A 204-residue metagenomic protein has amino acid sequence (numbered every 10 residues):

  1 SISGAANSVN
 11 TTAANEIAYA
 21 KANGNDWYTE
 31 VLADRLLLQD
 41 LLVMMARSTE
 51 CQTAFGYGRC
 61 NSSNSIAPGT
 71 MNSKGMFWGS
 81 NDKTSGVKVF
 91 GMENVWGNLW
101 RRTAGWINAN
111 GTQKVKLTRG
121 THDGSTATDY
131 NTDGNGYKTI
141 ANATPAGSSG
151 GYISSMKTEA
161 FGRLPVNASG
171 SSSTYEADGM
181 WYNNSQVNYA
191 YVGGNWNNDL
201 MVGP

Functional and structural regions predicted by a protein language model:
S1-V95: Short aromatic-cysteine micro-motif
S1-W27, G111-S148: Extracellular adhesion/carbohydrate-recognition regions
L36, Y57-S73, W78-G79, G86-V87 (+2 more regions): C-terminal, surface-exposed recognition/capping segments
L38-Q39, N110-T112: Extracytoplasmic/secreted cell-surface and envelope-processing proteins
A46-R47, Q52, A109-N110, K116-T118: General N-terminal targeting signals
